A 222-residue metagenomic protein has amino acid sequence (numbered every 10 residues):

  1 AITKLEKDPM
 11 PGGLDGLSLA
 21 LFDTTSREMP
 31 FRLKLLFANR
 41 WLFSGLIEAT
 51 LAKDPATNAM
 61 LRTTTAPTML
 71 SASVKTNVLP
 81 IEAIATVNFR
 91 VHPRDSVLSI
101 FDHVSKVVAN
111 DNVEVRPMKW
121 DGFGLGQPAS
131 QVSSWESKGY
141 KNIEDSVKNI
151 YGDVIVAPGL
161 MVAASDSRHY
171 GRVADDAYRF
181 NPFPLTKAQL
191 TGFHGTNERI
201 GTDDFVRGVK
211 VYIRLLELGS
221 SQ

Functional and structural regions predicted by a protein language model:
A1-I213, E217-S221: Metal-dependent amide/peptide-bond hydrolase catalytic core, centered on the "pita-bread" metallohydrolase fold
